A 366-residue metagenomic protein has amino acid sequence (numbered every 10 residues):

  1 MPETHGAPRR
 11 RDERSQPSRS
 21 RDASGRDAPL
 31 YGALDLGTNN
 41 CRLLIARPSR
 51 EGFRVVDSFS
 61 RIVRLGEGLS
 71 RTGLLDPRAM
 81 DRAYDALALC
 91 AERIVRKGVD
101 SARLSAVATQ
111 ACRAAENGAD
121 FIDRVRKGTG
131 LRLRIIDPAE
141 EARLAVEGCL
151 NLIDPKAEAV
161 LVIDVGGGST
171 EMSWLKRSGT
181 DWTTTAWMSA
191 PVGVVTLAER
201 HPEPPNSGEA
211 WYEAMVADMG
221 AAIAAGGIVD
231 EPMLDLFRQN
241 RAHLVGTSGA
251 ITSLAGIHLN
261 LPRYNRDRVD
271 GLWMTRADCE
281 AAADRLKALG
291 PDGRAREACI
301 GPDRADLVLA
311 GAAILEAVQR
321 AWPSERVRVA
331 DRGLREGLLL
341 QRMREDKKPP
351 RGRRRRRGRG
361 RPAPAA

Functional and structural regions predicted by a protein language model:
E3-R21, P349-A363: Arginine-glycine-rich low-complexity intrinsically disordered regions
S15-G32, P155: Entry/capping segment at the start of metal-dependent catalytic domains with acidic active-site entry clusters
R26-G52: N-terminal basic/disordered segments at the start of proteins
Y31, P48, R64, G68-R96 (+6 more regions): Helical "lid/coupling" subdomains associated with nucleotide-phosphate turnover
T38-N40, C149, G166-M172, G249: Ser/Thr-glycine-rich phosphate-binding loops at phosphate-binding pockets of nucleotides, nucleotide cofactors
G52-L65: N-terminal glycine-rich anion-binding loops that anchor highly charged ligand groups
F53-V55, W182-T185: Tryptophan-centered short beta-strand motifs
V107: Conserved glycine-centered beta->alpha loop in an early N-terminal alpha/beta scaffold
